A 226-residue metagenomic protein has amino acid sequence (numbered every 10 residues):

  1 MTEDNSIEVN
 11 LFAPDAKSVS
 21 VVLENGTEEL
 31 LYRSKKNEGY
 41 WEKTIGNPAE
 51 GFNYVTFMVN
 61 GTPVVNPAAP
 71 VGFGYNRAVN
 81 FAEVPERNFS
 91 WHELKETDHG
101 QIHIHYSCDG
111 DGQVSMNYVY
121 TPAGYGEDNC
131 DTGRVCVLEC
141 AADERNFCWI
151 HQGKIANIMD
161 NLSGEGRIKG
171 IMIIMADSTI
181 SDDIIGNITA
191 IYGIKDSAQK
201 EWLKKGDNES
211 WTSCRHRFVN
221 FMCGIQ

Functional and structural regions predicted by a protein language model:
M1-E50, N60-V84: Aromatic-rich carbohydrate-binding modules that target alpha-glucans
T2, E8, A13, K35 (+1 more regions): N-terminal cap/lid segment of alpha/beta-hydrolase-fold proteins
N5-I7, K17, G39, H99 (+3 more regions): Residues at beta-strand starts and edge strands
A16, T62, P122-G124, A142: Short coil/turn motifs at secondary-structure junctions
D111-Q113, C136, A141-I225: Cap/lid segment of the alpha/beta-hydrolase catalytic domain
N117-T121, N129-E144: Short beta-strand element of the alpha/beta-hydrolase
E127-C130, R167: Short, flexible hinge/linker loops that cap or flank conserved catalytic cores
